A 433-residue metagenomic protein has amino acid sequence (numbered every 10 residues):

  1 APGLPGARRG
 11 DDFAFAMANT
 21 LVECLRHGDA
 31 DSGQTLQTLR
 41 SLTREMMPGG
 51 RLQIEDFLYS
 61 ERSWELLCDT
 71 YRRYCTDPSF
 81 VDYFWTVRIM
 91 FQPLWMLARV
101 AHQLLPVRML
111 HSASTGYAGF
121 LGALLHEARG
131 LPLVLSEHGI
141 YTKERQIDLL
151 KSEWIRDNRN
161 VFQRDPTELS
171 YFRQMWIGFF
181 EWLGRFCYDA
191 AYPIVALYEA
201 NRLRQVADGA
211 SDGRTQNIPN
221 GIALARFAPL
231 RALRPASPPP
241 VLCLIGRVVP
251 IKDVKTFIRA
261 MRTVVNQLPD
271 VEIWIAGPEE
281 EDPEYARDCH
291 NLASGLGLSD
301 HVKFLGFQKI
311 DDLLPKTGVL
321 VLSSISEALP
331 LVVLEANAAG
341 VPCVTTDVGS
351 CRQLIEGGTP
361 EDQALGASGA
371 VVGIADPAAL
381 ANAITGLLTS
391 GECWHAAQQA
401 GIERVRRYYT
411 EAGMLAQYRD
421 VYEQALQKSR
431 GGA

Functional and structural regions predicted by a protein language model:
D165-S170, A286-F307: Nucleotide-activated donor-binding/catalytic signature segment of Leloir-type glycosyltransferases, i.e., the conserved
A200, G221: Carbohydrate-associated surface elements
R231-R262, W274: Conserved donor-binding/catalytic core segment of Leloir-type glycosyltransferases
E272-R287: Glycosyltransferase donor-sugar binding loop
I325: Aromatic "clamp/platform" in nucleotide-sugar-dependent glycosyltransferases that forms part of the donor/acceptor
P342-T345, G349-E356, E361-A364: Short hydrophobic beta-strand element within catalytic cores of glycosyltransferases and related nucleotide-activated
G357-P377, G386-G391: Conserved acidic donor-binding segment of nucleotide-sugar-dependent glycosyltransferases
A379, G386, C393-Y408, M414-D420: A short, well-ordered alpha-helix in the C-terminal region of glycosyltransferases
